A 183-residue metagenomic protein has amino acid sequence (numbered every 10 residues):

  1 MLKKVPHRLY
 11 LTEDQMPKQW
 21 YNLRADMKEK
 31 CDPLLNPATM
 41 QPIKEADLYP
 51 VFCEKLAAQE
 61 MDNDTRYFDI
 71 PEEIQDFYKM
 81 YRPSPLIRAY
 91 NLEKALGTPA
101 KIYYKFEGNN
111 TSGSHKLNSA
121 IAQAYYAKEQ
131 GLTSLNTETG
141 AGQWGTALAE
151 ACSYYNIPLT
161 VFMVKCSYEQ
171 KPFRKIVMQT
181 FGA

Functional and structural regions predicted by a protein language model:
M1-A183: PLP-dependent amino-acid enzyme catalytic core
